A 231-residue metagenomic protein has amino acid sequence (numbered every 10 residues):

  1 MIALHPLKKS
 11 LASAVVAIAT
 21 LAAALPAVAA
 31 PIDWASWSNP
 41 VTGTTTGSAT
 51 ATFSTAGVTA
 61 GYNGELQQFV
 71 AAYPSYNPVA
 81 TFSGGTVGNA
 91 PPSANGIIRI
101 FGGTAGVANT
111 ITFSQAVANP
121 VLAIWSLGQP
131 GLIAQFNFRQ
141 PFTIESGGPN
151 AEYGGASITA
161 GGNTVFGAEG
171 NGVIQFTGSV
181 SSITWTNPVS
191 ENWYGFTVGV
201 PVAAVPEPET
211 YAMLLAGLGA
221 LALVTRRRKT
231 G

Functional and structural regions predicted by a protein language model:
M1-L7: N-terminal secretory signal peptides that target proteins for export/translocation
L11-I18, A22-P31, N192-V224: Short, threonine-centered small-residue motifs that mark membrane-proximal processing/anchoring sites and TM-junction
A30-A105, R139-V165: N-terminal targeting leaders for non-cytosolic proteins
G96-S114, Q129-A134, G170-G172: Short beta-strands within extracellular/lumenal beta-sheet-rich domains
N109, P120-A123, S181: Residue-level detector of short, conserved catalytic/binding motifs and their immediate flanks
V117-P130: A short beta-strand element within beta-rich, extracytoplasmic domains of secreted/secretory-pathway proteins
F142-A203: Terminal, low-complexity interaction segments
L223-G231: C-terminal membrane-anchoring or membrane-association module
